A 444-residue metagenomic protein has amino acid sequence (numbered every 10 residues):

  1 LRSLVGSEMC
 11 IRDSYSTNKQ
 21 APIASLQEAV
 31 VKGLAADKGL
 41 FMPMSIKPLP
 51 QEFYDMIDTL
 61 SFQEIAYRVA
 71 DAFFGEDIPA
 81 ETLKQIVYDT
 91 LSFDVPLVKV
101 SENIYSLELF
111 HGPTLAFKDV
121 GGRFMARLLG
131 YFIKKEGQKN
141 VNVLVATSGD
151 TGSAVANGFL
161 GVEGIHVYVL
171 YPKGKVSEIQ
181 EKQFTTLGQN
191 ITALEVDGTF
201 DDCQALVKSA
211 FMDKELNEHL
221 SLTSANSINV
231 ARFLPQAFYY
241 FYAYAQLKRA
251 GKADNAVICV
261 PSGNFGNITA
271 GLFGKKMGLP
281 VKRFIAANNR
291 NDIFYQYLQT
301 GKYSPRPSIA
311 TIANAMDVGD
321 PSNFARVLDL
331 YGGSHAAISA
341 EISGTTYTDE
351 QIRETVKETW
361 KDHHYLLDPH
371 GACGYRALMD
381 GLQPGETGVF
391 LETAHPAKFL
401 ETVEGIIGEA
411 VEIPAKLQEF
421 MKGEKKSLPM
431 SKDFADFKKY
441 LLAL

Functional and structural regions predicted by a protein language model:
L1-I11: Single conserved hydrophobic/aromatic residue that forms the stacking wall/gate of nucleotide- or nucleobase-binding
G39-L115, L187-N217: Small-residue-rich anion-binding loops in enzyme active sites
S106-G161: Well-ordered mid-protein domain cores that form the structural environment of catalytic cofactors
D119, M125, L144-N157, S177-E178 (+4 more regions): Short glycine/serine/threonine-rich phosphate/pyrophosphate-binding segments that cradle anionic phosphate groups
R123-K134, G158-Y168, T185-L187, K275-V281 (+2 more regions): A glycine- and small-aliphatic-rich helix-loop capping segment at beta-alpha/alpha-beta transitions that lines
N142-E178, Q183-F184, N190: Glycine-rich, mobile lid/loop segments that gate access to catalytic sites or pores
Q180-I228, R232, I285-C373, I406-L444: Active-site/ligand-binding loops adjacent to catalytic centers
A205, S209, E218-K275, L279: Domain-scale recognition of functional cores that engage charged ligands
